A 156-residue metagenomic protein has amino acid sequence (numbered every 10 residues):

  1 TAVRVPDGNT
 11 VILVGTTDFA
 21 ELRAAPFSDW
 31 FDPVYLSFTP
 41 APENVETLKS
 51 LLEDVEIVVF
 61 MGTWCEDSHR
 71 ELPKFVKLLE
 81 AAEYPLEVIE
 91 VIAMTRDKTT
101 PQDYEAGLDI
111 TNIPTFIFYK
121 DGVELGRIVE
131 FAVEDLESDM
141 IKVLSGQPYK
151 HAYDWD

Functional and structural regions predicted by a protein language model:
T1-L52: N-terminal leader/targeting and pre-domain segments
A2-T17, N112, I117-D156: Non-catalytic, surface beta->alpha helical segment in thiol-disulfide oxidoreductase systems
K49-L51, P73-V76, E80, L86-M94 (+3 more regions): Sequence context surrounding c-type heme c attachment/ligation sites in exported
I57-G62, Y84-P101: Thiol-based oxidoreductase modules, predominantly thioredoxin-like and allied folds used for disulfide exchange
G62-P73: Conserved redox-active cysteine motifs that mediate thiol-disulfide chemistry, especially di-cysteine Cys-X(1-2)-Cys
S68-H69, T99-P101, G126: Extracytoplasmic/secreted cell-surface and envelope-processing proteins
T100-N112, Y119: Structural alpha/beta surface segment adjacent to cysteine/selenocysteine redox centers across thiol/disulfide enzymes
